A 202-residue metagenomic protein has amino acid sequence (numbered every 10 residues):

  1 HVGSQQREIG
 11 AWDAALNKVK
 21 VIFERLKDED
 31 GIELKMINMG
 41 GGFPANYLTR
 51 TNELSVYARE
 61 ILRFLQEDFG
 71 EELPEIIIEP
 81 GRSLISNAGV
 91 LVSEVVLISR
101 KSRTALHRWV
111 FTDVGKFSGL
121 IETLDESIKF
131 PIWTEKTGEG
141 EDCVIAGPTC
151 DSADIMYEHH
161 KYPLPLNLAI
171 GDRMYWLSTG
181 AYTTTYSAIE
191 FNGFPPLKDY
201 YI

Functional and structural regions predicted by a protein language model:
H1-S99, M156, N192-F194: Active-site loop/helix belt of alpha/beta enzymes
E60, E71-I202: Charged (often Lys/Glu-rich) extended helix/loop segments that serve as interaction or gating elements
